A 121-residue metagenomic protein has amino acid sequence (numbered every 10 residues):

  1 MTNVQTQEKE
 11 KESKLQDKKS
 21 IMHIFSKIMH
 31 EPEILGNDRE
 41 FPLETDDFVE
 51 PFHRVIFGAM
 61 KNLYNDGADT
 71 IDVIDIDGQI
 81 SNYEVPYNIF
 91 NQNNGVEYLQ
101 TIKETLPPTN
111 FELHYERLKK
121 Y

Functional and structural regions predicted by a protein language model:
M1-Y121: Noncatalytic partner-interaction/assembly domains of nucleic-acid and motor enzyme complexes, especially the accessory
